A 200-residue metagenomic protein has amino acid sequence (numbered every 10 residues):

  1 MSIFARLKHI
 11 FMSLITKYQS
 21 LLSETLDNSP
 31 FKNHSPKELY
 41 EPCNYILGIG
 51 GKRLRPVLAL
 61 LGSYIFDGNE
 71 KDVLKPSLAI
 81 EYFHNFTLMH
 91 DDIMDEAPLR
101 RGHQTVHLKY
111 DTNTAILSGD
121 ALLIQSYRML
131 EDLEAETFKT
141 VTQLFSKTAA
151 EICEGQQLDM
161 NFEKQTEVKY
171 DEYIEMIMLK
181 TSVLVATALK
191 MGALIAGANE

Functional and structural regions predicted by a protein language model:
F4-P30: N-terminal amphipathic/basic leader segments beginning at the initiator methionine
T16, D27-E200: Mg2+-dependent prenyl diphosphate-binding active-site environment of isoprenoid biosynthetic enzymes
